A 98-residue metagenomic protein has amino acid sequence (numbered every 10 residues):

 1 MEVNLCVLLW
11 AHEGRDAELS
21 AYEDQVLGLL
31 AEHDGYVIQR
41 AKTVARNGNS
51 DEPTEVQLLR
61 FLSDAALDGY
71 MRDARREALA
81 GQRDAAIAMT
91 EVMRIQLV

Functional and structural regions predicted by a protein language model:
M1-E55, F61-R72, M93-V98: Short S/T/G/P-rich N-terminal loop/turn motif that feeds into the first structured element of a domain
D64-A86: C-terminal structural segments of small proteins and small subunits
A80-V98: C-terminal basic regulatory modules in eukaryotic proteins
